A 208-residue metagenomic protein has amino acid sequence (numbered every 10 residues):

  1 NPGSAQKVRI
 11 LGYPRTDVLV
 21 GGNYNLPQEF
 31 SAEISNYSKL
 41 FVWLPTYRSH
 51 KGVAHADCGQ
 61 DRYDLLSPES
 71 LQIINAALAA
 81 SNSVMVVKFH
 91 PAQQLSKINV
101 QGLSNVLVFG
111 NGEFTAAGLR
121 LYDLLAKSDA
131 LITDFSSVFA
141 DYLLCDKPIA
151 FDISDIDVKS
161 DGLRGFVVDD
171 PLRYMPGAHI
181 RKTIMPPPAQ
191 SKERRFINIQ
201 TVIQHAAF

Functional and structural regions predicted by a protein language model:
N1-V20: Active-site and donor-binding regions of nucleotide-sugar-utilizing enzymes
A5, G102-S104, S137-A206: Catalytic binding pocket for nucleotide-activated donors in carbohydrate/polymer assembly enzymes
V8, M85-V87, I149: Hydrophobic/aromatic residues located in beta-strands of well-ordered beta-sheets within soluble catalytic
L11, K88, F109-N111, D152-S154: Generic beta-sheet signal
P14-G102, A206: Conserved catalytic-core segment of nucleotide-activated headgroup transferases in glycan assembly
V18-G22, A116-Y122, K159-V167: Short, charged, surface-exposed secondary-structure boundary motifs
A92-A140: Donor nucleotide-activated moiety binding/catalytic core segment of transferases that use nucleotide-activated donors
